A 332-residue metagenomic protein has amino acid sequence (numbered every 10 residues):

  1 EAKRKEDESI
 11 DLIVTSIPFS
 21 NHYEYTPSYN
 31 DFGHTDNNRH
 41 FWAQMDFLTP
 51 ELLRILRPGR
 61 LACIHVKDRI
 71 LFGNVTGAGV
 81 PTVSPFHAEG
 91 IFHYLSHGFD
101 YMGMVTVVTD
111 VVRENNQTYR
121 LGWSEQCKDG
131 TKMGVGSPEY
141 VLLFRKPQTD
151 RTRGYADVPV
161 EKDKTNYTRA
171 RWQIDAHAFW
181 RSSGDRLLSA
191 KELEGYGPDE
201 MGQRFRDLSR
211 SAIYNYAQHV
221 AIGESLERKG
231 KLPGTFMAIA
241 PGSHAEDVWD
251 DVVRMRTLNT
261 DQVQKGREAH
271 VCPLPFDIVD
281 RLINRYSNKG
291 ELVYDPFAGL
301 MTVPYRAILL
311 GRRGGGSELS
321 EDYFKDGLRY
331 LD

Functional and structural regions predicted by a protein language model:
E1-D326: Core catalytic lobe of class I
M45, L331-D332: Conserved phosphoryl-transfer catalytic core
